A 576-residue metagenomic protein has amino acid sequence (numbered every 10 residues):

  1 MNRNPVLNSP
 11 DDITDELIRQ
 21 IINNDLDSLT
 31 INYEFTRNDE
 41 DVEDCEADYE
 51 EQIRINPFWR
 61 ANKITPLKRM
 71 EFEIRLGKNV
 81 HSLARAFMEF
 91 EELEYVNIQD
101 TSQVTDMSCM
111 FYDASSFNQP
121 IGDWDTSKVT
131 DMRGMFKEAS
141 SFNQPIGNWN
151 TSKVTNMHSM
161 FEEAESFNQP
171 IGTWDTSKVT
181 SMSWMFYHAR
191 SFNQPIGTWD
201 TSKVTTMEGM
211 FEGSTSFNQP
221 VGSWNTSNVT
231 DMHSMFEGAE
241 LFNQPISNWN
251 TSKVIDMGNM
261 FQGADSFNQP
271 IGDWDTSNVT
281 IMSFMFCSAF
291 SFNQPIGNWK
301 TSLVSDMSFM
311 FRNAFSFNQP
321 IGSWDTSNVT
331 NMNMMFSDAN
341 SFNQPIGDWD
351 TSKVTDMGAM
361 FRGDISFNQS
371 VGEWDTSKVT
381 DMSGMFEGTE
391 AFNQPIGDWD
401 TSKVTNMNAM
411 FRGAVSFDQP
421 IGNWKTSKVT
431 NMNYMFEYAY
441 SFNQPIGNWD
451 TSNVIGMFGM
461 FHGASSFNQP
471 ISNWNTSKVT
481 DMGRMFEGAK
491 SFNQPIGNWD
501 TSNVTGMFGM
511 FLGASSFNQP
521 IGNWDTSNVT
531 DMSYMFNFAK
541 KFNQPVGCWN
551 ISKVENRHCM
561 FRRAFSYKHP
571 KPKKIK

Functional and structural regions predicted by a protein language model:
M1-K576: Negatively charged
